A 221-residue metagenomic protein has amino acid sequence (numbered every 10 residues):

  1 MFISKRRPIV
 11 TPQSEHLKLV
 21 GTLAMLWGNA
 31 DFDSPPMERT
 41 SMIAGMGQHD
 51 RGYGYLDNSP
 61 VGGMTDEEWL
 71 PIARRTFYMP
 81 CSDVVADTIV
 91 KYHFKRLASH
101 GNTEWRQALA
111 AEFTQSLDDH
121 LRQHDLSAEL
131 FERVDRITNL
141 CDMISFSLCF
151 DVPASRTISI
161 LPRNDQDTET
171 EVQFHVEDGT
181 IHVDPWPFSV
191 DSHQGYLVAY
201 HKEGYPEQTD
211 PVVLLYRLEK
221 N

Functional and structural regions predicted by a protein language model:
F2-Q13, G21-T22, L26, P36-D151: Divalent metal-dependent catalytic cores for phosphoryl transfer on phosphate-bearing substrates
P35-P36, Q173: A general structural signal for short secondary-structure junctions and capping/turn motifs
L117-N221: Non-catalytic terminal regions of proteins
